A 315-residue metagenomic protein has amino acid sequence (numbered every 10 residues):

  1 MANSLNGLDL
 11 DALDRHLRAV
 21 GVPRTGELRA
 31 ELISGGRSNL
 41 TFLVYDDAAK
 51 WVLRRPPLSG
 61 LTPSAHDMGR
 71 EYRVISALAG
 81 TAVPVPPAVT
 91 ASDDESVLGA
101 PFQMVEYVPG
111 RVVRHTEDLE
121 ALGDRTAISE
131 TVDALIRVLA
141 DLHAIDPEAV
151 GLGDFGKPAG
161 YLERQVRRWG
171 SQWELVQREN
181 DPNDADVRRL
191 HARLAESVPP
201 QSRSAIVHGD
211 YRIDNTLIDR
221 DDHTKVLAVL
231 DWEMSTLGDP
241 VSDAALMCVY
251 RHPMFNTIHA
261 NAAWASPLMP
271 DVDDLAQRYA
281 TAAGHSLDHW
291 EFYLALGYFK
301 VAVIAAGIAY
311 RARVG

Functional and structural regions predicted by a protein language model:
M1-P23: Juxta-kinase regulatory segment immediately upstream of eukaryotic protein kinase catalytic domains
V20-R24, A79-A82, R111-V112, H143-A149 (+8 more regions): A general structural signal marking secondary-structure boundaries and capping sites
R29-R189, E196-I206, D221-T224: ATP-binding pocket architecture of kinase catalytic cores
G156-K157, H285-G297: All-alpha amphipathic helical-bundle segments outside canonical DNA-binding/catalytic cores that form hydrophobic
I206-H208, I213: Catalytic-loop of the protein kinase fold
L230-S235: Activation of the activation-loop gatekeeper triad in protein kinase-fold domains
S242-A283, G297-V314: Active-site activation/catalytic loop segments of kinase-like enzymes and analogous catalytic loops in related
